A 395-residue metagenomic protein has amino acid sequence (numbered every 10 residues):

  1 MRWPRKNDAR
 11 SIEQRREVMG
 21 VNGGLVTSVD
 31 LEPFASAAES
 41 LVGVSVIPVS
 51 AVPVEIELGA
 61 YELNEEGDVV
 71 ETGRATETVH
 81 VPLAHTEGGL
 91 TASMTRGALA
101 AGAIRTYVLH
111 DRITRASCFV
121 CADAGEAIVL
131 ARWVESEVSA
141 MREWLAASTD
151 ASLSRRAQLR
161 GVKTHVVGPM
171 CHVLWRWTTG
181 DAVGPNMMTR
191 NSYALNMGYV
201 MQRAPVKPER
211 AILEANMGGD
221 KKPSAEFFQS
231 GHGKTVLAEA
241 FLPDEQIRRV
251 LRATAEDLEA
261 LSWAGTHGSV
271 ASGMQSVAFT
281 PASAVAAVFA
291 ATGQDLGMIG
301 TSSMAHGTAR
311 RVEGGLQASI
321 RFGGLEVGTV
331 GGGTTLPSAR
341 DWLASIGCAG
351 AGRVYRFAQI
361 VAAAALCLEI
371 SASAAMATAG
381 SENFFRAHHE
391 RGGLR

Functional and structural regions predicted by a protein language model:
M1-H80, M94-T95, H110, A387-R395: Acidic/polar, glycine-rich intrinsically disordered N-terminal extensions of enzymes
G43-G89, T179-T189, H267-Q294, A364-A374: Conserved phosphate/anionic-ligand binding catalytic regions in large, soluble enzymes, centered on
V46, P53-E55, H80-P82, C118 (+7 more regions): Structured core elements
T91-R142, K222-W263, G307-A362: A structural-propensity feature for long, helix-poor, extended segments
A101-G218, K222: Signature of multi-pass transmembrane helix bundles
T178-T335: Glycine-rich anion/phosphate-binding loop at the beta-strand->alpha-helix junction
L195-G198, A287-A291, S345, I360 (+2 more regions): Generic, well-ordered alpha-helical scaffold segments in large soluble proteins
G350-R395: Extended hydrophobic packing segments that form well-structured cores
